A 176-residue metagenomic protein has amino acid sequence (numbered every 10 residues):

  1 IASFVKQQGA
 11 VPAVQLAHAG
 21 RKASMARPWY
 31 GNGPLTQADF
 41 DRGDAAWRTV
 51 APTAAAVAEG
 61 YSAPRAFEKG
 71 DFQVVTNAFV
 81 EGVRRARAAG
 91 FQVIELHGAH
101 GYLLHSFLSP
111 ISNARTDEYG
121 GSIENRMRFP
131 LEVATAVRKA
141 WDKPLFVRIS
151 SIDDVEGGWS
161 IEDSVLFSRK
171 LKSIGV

Functional and structural regions predicted by a protein language model:
I1, L16-L35, E95-G121, D154: Glycine-rich, proline-tolerant flexible connector loops at the mouths of alpha/beta enzymes
I1-A13, P110-F146, K170: Alpha-helix-loop-beta-strand connector modules within alpha/beta enzyme cores
S3-K6, V11, A17-R85, A89: Non-globular sequence segments
G9-Q15, Q92-E95, P144-R148, V176: Structural preference for beta-strand elements that scaffold enzyme active sites
A46-P52, G60-E68, L103-A134: Active-site-adjacent beta->alpha loops and helix N-cap segments on the catalytic face of soluble alpha/beta enzymes
R48-A55, V93-F107, I174-V176: Short coil-to-beta-strand
F67, L171-K172: Structural motif
Q73-V80, R84-A88, E118-E132, S150-K170: Active-site glycine- and acidic-residue-rich loops that bind and position anionic ligands or nucleotide-like cofactors
